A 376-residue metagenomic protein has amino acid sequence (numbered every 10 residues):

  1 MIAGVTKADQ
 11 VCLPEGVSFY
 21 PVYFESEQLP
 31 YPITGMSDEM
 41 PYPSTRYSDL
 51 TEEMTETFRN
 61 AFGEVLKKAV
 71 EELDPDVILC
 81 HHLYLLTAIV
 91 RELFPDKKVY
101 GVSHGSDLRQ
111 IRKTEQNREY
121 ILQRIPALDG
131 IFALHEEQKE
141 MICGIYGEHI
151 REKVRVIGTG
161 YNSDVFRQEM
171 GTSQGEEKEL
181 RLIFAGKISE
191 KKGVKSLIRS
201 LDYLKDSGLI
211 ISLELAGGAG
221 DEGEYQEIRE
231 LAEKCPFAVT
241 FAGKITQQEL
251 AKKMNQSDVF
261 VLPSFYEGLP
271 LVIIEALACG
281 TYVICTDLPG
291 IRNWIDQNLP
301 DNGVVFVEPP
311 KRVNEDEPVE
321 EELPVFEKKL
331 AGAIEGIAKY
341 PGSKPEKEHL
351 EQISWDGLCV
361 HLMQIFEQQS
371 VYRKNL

Functional and structural regions predicted by a protein language model:
T6-A69: A conserved catalytic-core segment of Leloir-type glycosyltransferases
I111-K113, C143, G160-K178: Acidic anion/phosphate-binding donor-loop and adjacent secondary structure in glycosyltransferase catalytic cores
L128-K153, Y161-S163, N293: A short, active-site helix/loop in glycosyltransferases that binds the activated sugar's phosphate group
E140-I145, Y203, S212-A238, Q248-K253: Short, structured helix-loop element that forms part of the nucleotide-activated donor/catalytic region
Q174-K192, I198-L201, E214: Conserved donor-binding/catalytic core segment of Leloir-type glycosyltransferases
F265: Aromatic "clamp/platform" in nucleotide-sugar-dependent glycosyltransferases that forms part of the donor/acceptor
Y282-C285, G290-R292, D296, N302-G303: Short hydrophobic beta-strand element within catalytic cores of glycosyltransferases and related nucleotide-activated
V319-G332, G336-S370: A charged, aromatic-enriched C-terminal amphipathic alpha-helix characteristic of glycosyltransferases across folds
